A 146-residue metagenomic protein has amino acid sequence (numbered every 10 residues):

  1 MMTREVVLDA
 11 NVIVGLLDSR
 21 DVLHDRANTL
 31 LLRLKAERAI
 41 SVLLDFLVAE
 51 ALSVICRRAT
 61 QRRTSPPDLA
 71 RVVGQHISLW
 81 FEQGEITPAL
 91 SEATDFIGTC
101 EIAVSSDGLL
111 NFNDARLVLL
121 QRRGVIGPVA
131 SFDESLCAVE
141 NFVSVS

Functional and structural regions predicted by a protein language model:
M1-H24: Metal-dependent nucleic-acid phosphoesterase active-site entry motif
R4-V6, N28-V42, F46-L110, A115 (+2 more regions): PIN-domain endoribonuclease scaffold, especially VapC-family toxins
I13, V48, L136-C137: A generic structural signal for short hydrophobic patches within well-formed alpha-helices
G15-S19, F112-D114, A138: Generic structural "secondary-structure junction" signal
D21-L23, R62, V145: Hydrophobic alpha-helical membrane context
S131-S135: Short, polar loop motifs at secondary-structure junctions
